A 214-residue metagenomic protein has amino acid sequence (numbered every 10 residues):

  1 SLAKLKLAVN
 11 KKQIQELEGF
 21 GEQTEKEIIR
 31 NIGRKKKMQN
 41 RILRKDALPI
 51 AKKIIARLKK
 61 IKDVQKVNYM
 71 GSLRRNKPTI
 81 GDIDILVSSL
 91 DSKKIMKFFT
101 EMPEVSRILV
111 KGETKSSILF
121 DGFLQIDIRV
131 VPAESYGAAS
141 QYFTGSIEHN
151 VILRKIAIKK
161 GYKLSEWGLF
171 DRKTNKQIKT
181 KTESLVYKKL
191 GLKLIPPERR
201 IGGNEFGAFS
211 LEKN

Functional and structural regions predicted by a protein language model:
S1-S116, G137-A138, V151, K159-W167 (+2 more regions): Accessory alpha-helical DNA-binding modules that contact the DNA backbone or grooves
D84, F209-N214: An N-terminally biased module of ancient metal coordination in phosphate/nucleic-acid-related enzymes
T114-S116, R129, N214: ATP-dependent carboxylate/acyl-activation modules
I118-G122: Active-site beta-strand termini and strand-to-loop segments that position acidic
Q125-V131: A short acidic-to-branched-hydrophobic micro-motif
A138-T144: Short, solvent-exposed helix-loop connector elements
G145-I147, L153-I156: Soluble-to-membrane junctions at the N-terminal ends of transmembrane alpha-helices in multi-pass ion-transporting
